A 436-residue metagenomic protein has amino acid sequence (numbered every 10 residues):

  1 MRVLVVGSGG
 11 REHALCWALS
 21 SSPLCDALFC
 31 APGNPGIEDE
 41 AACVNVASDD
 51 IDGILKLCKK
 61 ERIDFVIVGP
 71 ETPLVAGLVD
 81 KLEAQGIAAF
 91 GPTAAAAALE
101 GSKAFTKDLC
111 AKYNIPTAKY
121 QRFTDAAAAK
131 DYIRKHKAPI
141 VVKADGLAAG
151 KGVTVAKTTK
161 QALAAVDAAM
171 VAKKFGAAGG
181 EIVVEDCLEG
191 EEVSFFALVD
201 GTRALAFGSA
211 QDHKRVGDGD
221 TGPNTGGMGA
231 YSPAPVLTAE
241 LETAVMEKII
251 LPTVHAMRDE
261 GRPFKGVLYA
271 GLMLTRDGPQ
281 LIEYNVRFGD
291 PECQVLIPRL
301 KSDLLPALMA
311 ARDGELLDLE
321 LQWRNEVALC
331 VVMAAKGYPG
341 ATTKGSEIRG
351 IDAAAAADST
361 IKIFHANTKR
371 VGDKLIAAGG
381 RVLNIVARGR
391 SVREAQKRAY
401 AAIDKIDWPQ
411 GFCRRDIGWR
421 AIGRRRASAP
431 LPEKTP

Functional and structural regions predicted by a protein language model:
M1-A95: ATP-binding N-terminal substructure of ATP-dependent carboxylate-amine bond-forming enzymes
S21, G36-E38, K60, F90 (+14 more regions): Solvent-exposed alpha-helices and their adjacent loops that cap or buttress functional pockets in soluble metabolic
C43-D49, Q121-D125, A156: Short acidic-hydrophobic, aromatic-tinged amphipathic segments that line or gate anion-handling sites
F90-G152: A conserved helix-loop-beta module that forms one wall/lid of the active-site cleft in ATP-utilizing catalytic domains
G152-C293: Internal nucleotide-binding/catalytic subdomain
M246-L268, N285-D358, V371: Active-site "cap" helix and flanking loop/linker of ATP-utilizing ligase/carboxylase catalytic domains
T368-G372, I376-P432, P436: Generic C-terminus detector
